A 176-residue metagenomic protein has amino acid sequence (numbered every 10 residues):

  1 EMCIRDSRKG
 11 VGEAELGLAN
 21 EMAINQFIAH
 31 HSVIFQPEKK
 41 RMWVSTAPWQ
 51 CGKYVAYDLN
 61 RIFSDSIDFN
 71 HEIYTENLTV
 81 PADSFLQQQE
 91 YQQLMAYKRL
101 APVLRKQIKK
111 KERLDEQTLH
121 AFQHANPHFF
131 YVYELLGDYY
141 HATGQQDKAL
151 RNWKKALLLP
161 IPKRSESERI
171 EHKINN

Functional and structural regions predicted by a protein language model:
R5-R151, K155-K163, R169-N175: C-terminus-biased signal that marks the final domain/tail of proteins
